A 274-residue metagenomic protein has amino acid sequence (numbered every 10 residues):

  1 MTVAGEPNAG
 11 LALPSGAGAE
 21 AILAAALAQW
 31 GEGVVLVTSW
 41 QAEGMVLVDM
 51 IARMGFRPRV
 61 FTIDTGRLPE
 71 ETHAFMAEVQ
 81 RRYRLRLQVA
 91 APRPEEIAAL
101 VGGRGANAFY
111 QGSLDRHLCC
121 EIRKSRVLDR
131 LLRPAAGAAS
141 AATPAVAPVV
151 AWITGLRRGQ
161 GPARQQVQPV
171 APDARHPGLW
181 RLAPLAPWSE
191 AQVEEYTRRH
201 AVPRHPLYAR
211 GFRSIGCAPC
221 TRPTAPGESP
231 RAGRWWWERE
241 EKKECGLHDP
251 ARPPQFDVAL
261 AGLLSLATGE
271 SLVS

Functional and structural regions predicted by a protein language model:
M1-S274: Nucleotide-activated chemistry modules centered on ATP-dependent adenylation/adenylyltransferase
